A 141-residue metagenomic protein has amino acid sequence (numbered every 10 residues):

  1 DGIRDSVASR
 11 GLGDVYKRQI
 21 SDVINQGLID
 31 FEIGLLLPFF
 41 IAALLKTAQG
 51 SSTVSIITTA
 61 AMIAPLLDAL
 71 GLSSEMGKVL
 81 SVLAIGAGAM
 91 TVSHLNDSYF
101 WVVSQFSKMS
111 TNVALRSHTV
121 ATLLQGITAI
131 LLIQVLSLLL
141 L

Functional and structural regions predicted by a protein language model:
D1-A8, L12-Y16: Short, small-residue-biased leader/transition segments that mark boundaries at the very start of proteins
D14-I24, Q134-L141: Transmembrane helix-loop junctions in multi-pass membrane proteins
D22-D30, P65-D68, Q105-K108, N112 (+1 more regions): Short amphipathic alpha-helical coupling elements at transmembrane boundaries
D30-L70, I85-A89: Hydrophobic alpha-helical transmembrane segments of multi-pass integral membrane proteins, predominantly secondary
L35-F40, V82, L115, L123: Hydrophobic alpha-helical transmembrane segments
D68-V79, S137-L141: Helix-coil boundary and interhelical linker segments in multi-pass alpha-helical membrane proteins
A87-H94, S98-L141: Juxtamembrane and boundary regions of transmembrane helices in multi-pass small-molecule transporters and channels
